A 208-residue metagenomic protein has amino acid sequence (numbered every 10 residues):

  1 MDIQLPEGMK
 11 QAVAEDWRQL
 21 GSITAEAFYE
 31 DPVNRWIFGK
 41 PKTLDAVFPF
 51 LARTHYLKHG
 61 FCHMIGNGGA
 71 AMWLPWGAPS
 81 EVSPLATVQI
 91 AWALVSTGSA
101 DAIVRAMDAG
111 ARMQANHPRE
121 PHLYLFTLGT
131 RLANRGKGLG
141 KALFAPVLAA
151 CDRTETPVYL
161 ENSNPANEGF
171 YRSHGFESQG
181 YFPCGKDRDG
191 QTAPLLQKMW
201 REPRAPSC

Functional and structural regions predicted by a protein language model:
G8-S22: A short beta-loop-alpha structural element at the N-terminal edge of CoA-dependent acyl/N-acetyltransferase catalytic
Y29-P49: Conserved GNAT-fold acetyl-CoA-binding loop/helix
A46-H63, G68-G69, P118-Y124: A short helix-loop-beta-strand connector motif used in the catalytic cores of GNAT acetyltransferases and, in some
A70-G129, R135, G185-T192: Conserved acyl-donor/pantetheine-binding loop and adjacent beta-alpha core of acyl/acetyltransferases and related
P121-L123, A150-S163: Conserved GNAT acetyl-CoA-binding A-motif
G136-A149: Conserved acetyl-CoA-binding loop-helix of GNAT-fold acetyltransferases
K141, R153-E155, N164-Y181: Conserved active-site alpha-helix within GNAT-family acetyltransferase domains
T156-P165, C184-C208: C-terminal "cap" of GNAT-fold acetyltransferases
